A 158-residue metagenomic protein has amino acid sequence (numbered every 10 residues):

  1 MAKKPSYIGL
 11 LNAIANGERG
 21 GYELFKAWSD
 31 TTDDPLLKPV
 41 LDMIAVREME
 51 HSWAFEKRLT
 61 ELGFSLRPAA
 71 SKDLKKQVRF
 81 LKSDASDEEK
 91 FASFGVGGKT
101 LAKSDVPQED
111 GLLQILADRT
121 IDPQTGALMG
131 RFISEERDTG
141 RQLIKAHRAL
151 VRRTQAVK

Functional and structural regions predicted by a protein language model:
A2-K158: Non-heme di-metal
